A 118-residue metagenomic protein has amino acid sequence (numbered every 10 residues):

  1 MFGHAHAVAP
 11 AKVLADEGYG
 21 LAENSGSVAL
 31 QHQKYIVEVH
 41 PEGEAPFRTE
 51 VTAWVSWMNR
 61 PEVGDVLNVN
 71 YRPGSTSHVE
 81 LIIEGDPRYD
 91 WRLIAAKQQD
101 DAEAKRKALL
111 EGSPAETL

Functional and structural regions predicted by a protein language model:
M1-L118: Oxidizing extracytosolic/periplasmic lumen-facing domains of membrane-embedded or membrane-associated proteins
